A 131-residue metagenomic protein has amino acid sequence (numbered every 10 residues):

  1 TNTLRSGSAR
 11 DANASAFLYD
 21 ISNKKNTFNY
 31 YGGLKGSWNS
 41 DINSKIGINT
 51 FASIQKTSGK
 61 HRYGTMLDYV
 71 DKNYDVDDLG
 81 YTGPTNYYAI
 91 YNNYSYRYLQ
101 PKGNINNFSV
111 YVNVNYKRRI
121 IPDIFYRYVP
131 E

Functional and structural regions predicted by a protein language model:
T1-R10: A conserved hydrophobic secondary-structure block that centers on an alpha-helix together with its immediately flanking
S6-G7, S15-I21: Gly/Pro-rich turn-and-neighbor structural signature
R10-A12, K25-E131: Exposed, low-structure sequence patches enriched in small/polar residues
